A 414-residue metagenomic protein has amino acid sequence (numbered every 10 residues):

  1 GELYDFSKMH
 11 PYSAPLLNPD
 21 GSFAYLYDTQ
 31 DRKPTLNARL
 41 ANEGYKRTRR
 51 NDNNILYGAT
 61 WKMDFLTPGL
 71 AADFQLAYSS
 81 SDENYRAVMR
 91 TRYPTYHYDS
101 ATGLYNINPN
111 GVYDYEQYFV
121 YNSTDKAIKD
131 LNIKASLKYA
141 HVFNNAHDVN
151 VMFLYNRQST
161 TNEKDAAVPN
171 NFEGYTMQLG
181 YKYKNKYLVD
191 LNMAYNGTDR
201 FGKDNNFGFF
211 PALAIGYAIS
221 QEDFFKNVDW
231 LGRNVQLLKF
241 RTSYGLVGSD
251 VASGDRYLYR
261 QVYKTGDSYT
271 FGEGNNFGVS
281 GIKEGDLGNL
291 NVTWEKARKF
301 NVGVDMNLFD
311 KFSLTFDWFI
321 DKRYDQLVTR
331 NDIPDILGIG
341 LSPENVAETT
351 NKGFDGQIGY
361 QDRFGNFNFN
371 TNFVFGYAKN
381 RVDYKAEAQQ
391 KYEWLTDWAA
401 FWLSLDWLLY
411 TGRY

Functional and structural regions predicted by a protein language model:
G1-S7, P15-L17, Q30-M89, Y98-W402: Extracellular/periplasmic, surface-exposed regions of secreted and cell-surface proteins
Y25-Y27: Active-site catalytic microenvironments in core metabolic enzymes, especially phosphate/sugar-handling
P94: Active-site-proximal polar cores
A400-Y410: Active-site-adjacent helix-turn-beta-strand microarchitecture at beta-sheet edges that either contains or buttresses
